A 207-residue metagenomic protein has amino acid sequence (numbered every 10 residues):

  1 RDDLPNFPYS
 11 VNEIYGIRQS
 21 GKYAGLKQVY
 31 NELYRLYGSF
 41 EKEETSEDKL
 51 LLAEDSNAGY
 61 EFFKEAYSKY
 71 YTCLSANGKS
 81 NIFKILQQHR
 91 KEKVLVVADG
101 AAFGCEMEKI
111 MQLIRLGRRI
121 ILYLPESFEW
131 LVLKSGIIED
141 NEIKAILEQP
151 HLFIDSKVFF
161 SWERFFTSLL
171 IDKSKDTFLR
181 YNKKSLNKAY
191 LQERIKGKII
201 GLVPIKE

Functional and structural regions predicted by a protein language model:
R1-D48, T167-E207: Nucleic-acid enzyme cleavage-core boundary/entry regions
P5-G104, R115: RecA-like P-loop NTPase motor core
N6, K64-E65, F83-Q88, Q112 (+6 more regions): Charged/polar, solvent-exposed surface patches and flexible loops
E13, E41-E47, E54, E61 (+10 more regions): Glutamate identity and glutamate-enriched acidic tracts
V97-D176: Activity-critical C-terminal alpha-helical subdomain
